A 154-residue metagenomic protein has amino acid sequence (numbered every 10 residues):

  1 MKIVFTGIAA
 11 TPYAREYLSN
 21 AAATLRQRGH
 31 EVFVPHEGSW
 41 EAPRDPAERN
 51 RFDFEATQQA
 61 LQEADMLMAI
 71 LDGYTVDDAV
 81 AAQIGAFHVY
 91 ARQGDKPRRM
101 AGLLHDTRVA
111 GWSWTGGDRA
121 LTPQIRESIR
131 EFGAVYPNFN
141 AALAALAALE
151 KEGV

Functional and structural regions predicted by a protein language model:
M1-V154: Conserved catalytic or regulatory cores that recognize and/or transform ribose-phosphate-containing ligands
